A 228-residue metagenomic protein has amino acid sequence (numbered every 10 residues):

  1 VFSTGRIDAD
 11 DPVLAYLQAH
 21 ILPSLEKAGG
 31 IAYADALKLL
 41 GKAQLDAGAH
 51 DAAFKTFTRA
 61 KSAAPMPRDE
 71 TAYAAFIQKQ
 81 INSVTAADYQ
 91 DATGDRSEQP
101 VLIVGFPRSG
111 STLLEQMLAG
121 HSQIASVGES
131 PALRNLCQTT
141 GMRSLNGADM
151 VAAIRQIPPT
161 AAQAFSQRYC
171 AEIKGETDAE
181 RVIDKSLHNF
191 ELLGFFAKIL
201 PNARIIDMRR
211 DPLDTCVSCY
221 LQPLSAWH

Functional and structural regions predicted by a protein language model:
V1-E176: Alpha-helical solenoid repeat scaffolds of the TPR/TPR-like class and their adjacent stem/linker regions that mediate
V127, A132-P158, E176-H228: PAPS-dependent sulfotransferase catalytic domain
